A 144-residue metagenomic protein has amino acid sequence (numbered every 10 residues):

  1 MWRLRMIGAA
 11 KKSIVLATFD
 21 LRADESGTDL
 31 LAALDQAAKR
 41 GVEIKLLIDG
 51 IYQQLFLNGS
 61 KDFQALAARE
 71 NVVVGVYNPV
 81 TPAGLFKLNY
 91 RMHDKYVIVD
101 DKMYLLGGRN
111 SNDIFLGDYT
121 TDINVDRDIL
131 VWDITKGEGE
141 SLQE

Functional and structural regions predicted by a protein language model:
M1-S13, D20-E144: HKD-type phospholipase D/PLD-like phosphodiesterase module
